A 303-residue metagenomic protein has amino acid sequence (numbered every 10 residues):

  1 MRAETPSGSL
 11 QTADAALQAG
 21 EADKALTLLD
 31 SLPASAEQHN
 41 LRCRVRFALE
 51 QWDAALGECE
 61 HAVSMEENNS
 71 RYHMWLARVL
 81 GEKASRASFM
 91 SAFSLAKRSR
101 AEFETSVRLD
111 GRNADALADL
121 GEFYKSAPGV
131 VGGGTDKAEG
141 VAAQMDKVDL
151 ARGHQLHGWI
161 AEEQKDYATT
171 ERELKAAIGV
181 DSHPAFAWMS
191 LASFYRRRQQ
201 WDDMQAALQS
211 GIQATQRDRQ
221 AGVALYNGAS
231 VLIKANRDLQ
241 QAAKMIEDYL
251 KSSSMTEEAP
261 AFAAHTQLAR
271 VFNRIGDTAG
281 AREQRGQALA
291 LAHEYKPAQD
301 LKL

Functional and structural regions predicted by a protein language model:
M1-D53, R71: N-terminal leader/linker segments that initiate helical-solenoid repeat arrays
S7, E37, R44, R71 (+7 more regions): Start-of-helix register in tetratricopeptide repeats
D14, R44, R78, S85 (+6 more regions): Residue-level recognition of tetratricopeptide repeat
A19, L49, K83, A127 (+5 more regions): Structural motif corresponding to the intra-repeat A-B loop/turn of tetratricopeptide repeats
L28, L32, H61-A62, T105-S106 (+5 more regions): Canonical positions in the second alpha-helix
P33, E67, G111, V148-L150 (+5 more regions): Short coil turns that delineate tetratricopeptide repeat
L41-R44, W75, D119, L156 (+4 more regions): Canonical tetratricopeptide repeat
